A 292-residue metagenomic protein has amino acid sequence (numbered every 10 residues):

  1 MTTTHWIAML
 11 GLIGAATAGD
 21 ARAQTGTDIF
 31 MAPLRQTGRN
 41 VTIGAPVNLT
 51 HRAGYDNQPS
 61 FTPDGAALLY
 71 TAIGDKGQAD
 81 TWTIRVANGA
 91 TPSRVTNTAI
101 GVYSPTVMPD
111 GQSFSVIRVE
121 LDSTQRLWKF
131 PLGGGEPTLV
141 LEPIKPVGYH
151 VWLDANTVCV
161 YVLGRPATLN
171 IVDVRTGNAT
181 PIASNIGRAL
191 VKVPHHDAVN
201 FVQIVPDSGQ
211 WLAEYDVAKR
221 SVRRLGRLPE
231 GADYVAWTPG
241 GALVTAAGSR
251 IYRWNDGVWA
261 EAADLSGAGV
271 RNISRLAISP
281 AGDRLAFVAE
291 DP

Functional and structural regions predicted by a protein language model:
M1-I7: Bacterial N-terminal signal peptides that target proteins for export
I7-A15: Bacterial N-terminal signal peptides
G19-P292: Sequence signature of WD/YWTD-type beta-propeller architectures
